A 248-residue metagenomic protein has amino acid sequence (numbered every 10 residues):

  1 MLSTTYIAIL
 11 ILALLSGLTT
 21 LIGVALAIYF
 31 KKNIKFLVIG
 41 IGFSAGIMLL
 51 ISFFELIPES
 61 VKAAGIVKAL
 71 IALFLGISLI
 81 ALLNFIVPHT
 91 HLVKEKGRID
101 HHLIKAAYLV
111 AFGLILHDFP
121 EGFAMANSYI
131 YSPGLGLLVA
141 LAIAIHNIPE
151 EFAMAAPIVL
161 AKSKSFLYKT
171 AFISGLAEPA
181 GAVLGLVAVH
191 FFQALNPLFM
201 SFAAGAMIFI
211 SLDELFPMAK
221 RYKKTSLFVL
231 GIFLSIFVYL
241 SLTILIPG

Functional and structural regions predicted by a protein language model:
M1-G248: Intrinsically disordered, metal-sensing/regulatory segments
